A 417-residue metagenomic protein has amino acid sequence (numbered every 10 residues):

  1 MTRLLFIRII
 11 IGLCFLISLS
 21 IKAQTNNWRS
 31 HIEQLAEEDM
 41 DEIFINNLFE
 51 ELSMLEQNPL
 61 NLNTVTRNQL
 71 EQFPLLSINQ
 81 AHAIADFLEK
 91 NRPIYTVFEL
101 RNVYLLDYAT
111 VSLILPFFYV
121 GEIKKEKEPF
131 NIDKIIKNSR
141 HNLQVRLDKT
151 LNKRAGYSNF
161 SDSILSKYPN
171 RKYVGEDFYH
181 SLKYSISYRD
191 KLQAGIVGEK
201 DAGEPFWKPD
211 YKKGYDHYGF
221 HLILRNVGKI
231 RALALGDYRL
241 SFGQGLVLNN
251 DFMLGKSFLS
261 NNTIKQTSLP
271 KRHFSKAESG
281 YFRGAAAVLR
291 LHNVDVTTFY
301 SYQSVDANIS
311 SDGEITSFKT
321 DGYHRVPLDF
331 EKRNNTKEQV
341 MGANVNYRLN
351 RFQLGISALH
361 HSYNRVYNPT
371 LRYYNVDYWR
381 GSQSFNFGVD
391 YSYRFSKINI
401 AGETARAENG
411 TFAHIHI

Functional and structural regions predicted by a protein language model:
M1-W28: Bacterial Sec-dependent N-terminal signal peptides
R8-L16, L55, I136-R140, G228: A generic structural signal for short, non-catalytic loop/turn and secondary-structure boundary residues
I17, T64-V65, I94-Y95: A generic alpha-helix surface/boundary motif
Q24-L75, N79-D86, G121-K127: Long, highly charged, low-complexity intrinsically disordered interaction regions that mediate electrostatic DNA/RNA
Q72, N79, A85-D86, K90-P93 (+1 more regions): Outer-membrane beta-barrel channel domains
